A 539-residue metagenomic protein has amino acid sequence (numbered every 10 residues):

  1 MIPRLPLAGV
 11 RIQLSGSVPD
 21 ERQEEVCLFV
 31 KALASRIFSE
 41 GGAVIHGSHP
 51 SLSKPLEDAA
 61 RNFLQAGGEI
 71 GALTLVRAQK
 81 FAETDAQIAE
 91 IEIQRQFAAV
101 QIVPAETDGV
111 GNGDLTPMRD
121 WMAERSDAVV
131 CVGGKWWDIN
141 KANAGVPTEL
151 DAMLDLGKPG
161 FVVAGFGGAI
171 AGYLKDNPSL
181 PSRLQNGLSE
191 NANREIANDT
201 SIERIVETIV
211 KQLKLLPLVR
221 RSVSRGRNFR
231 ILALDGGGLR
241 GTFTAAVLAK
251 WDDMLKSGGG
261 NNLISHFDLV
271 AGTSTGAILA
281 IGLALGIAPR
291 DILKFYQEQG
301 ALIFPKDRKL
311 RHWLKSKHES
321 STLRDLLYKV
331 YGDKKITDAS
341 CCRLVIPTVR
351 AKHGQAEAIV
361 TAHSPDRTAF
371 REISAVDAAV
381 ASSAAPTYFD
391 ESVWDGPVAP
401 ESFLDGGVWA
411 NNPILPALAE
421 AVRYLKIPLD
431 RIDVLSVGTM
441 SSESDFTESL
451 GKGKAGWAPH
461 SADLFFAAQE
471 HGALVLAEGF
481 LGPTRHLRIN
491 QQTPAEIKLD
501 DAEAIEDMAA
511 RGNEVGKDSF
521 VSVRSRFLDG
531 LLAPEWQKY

Functional and structural regions predicted by a protein language model:
L5-R11, V18-L216: Acidic/glycine-enriched connector segments
I12-L14, I37, V44, L73-L75 (+8 more regions): Generic structural hydrophobic/aromatic packing signal, biased to beta-strands
G16, G47, S51, G133-G134 (+7 more regions): Glycine-centered flexibility sites
L218-Y539: Conserved catalytic cores and adjacent C-terminal regulatory segments of lipid-metabolizing esterases/lipases
